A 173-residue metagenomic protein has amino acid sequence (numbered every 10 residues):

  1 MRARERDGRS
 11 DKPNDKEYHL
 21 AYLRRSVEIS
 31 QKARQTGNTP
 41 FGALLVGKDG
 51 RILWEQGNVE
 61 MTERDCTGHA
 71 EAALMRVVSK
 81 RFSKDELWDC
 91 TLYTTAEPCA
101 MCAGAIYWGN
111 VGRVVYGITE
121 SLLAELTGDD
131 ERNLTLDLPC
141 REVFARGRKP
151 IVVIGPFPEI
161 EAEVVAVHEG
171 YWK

Functional and structural regions predicted by a protein language model:
M1-A33, Y107-K173: Zinc-dependent deaminase
Y18, T39-G42: Short loop/turn microsegments at loop-to-beta-strand junctions
S26, S30-A33, A43, W54 (+2 more regions): Small-residue (primarily alanine) positions within well-ordered alpha-helices, especially packing/interaction faces
F41-G50: Short beta-strand scaffold segments in enzyme catalytic cores
L53-E60, T119: Short beta->alpha transition motifs characteristic of CBS
V59-A73, V77: A short, polar/charged loop-to-alpha-helix boundary motif
K84-A96: Immediate flanking context of iron-sulfur cluster ligation sites
T94-R113: Local cysteine-cluster metal-coordination motifs and their immediate loop/turn environment, predominantly Fe-S cluster
